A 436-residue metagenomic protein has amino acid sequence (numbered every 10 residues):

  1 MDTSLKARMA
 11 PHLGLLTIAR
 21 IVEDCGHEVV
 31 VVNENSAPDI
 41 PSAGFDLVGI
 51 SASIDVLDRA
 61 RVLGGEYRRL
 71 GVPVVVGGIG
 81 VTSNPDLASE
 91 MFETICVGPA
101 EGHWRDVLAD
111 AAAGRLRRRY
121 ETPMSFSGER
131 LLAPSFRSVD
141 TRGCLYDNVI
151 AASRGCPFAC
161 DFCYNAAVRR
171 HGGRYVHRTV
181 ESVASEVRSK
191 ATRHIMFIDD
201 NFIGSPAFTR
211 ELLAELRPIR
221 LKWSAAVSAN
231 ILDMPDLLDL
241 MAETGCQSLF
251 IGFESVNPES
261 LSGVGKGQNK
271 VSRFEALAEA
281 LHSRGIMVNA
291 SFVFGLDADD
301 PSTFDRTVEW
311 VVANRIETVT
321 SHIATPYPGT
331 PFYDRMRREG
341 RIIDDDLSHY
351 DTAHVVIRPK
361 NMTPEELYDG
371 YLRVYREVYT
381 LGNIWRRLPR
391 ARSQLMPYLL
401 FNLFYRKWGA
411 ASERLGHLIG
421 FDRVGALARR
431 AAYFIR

Functional and structural regions predicted by a protein language model:
M1-K190, N361: Acidic, low-complexity intrinsically disordered segments
A19-V29, K190, L277-V288, N314 (+1 more regions): A structural motif corresponding to the C-terminal end of an alpha-helix and its immediate exit/capping segment
I21-C25, E66, L70, L87 (+10 more regions): Alpha-helical structural signal in soluble globular domains
G26, V31, D46, M91 (+5 more regions): Radical SAM enzyme core and accessory elements
V31-N35, S51, A167, V227 (+3 more regions): Residue-level recognition of beta-strand->loop/alpha-helix junctions
S83-L87, A207, E259-V264, F294-S302 (+2 more regions): Flexible glycine/acidic-rich beta-alpha junction loops that bind and position SAM and/or redox cofactors in anaerobic
L87-D106, L240-F250, R306-S321: Structural recognition of alpha->loop->beta junctions
L132-N289, L296, S302-D305, E309: Radical SAM [4Fe-4S] cluster-binding motif and immediate context
